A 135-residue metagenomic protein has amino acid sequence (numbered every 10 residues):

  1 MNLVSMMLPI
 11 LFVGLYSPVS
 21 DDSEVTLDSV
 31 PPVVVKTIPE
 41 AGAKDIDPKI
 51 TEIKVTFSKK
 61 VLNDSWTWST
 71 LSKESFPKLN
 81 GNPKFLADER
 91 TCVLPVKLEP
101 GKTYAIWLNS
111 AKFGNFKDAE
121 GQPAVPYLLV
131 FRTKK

Functional and structural regions predicted by a protein language model:
V4-L27: Bacterial Sec-dependent signal peptides at the C-terminal "C-region" and cleavage site
D22-K135: Acidic, low-complexity Ser/Thr/Gly/Pro-rich repeat segments typical of extracellular/periplasmic and surface-exposed
